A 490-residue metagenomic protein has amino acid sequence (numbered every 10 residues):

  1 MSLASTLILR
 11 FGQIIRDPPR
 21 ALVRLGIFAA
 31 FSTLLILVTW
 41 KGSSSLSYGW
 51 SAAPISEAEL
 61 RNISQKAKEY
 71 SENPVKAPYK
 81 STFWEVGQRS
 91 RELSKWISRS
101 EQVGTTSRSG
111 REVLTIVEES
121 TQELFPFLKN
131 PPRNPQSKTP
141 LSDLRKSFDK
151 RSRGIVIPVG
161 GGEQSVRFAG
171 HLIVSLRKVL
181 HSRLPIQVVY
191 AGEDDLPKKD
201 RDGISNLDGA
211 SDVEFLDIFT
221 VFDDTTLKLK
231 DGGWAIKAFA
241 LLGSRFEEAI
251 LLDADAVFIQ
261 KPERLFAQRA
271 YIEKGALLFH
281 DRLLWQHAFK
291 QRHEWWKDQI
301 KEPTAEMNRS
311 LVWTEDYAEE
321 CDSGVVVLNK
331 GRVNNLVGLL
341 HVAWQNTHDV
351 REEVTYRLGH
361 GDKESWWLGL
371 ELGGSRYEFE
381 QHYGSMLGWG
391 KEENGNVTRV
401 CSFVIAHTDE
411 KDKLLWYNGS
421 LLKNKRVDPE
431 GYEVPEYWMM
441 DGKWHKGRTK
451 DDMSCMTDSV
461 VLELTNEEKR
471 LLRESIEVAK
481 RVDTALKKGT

Functional and structural regions predicted by a protein language model:
L3-T490: Glycosyltransferase catalytic domains, chiefly GT-A lineage
